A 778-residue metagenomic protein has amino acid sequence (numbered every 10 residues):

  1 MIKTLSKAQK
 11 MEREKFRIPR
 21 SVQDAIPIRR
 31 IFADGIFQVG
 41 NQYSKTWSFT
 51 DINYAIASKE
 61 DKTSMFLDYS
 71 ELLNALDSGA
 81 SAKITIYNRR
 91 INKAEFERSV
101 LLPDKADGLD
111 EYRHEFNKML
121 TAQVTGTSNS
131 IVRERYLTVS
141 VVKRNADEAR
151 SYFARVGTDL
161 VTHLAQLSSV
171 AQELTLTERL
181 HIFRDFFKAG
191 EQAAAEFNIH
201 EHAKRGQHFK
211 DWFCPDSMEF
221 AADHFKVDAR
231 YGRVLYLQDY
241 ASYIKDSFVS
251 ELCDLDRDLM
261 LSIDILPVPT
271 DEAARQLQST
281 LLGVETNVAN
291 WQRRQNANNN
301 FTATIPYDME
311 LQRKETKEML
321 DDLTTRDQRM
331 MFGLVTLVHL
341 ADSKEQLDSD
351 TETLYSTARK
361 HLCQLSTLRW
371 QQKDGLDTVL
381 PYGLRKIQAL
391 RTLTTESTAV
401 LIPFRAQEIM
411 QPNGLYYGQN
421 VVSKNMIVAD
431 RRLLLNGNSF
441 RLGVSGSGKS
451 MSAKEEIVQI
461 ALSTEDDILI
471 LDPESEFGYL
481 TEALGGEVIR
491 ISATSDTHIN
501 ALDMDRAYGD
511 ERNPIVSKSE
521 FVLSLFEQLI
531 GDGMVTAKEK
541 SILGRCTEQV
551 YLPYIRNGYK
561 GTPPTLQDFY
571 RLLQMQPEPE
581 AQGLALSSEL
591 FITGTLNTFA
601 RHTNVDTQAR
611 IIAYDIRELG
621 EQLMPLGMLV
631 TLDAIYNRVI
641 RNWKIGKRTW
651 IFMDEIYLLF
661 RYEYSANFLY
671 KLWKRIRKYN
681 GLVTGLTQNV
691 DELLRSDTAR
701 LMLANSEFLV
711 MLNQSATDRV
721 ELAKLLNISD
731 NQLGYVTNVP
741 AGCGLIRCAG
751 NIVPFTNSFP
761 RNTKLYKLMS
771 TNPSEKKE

Functional and structural regions predicted by a protein language model:
M1-F404: Extended, folded cores of ATP/NTP-driven motor/assembly subunits in large transport and secretion machines
I52, K59-S78, R89, C253 (+9 more regions): P-loop NTPase motor domains
R441: Hydrophobic anchor at the beta1->P-loop junction of P-loop NTPases
K449: Conserved lysine of the Walker
S452: Hydrophobic positions on the alpha1 helix immediately C-terminal to the Walker A/P-loop
Q459-L469: Post-Walker A helix-loop "phosphate-sensing" segment adjacent to the P-loop in P-loop NTPases
G485-I489, T698-M711: A short helix-turn-beta junction within AAA+ P-loop NTPase domains corresponding to the substrate/partner-engaging
L726-E778: Conserved P-loop NTPase
